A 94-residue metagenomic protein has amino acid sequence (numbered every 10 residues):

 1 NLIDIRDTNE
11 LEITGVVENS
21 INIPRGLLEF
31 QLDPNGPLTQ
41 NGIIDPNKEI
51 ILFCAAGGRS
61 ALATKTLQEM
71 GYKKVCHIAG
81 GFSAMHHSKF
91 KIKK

Functional and structural regions predicted by a protein language model:
L2-D4: Structural scaffold elements adjacent to functional motifs in cytosolic proteins
T8-E49, G58-K94: Rhodanese-like catalytic fold shared by cysteine-dependent sulfurtransferases and DSP/PTP-type phosphatases
F53: Short, surface-exposed ligand- or partner-binding patches at beta-edge/loop junctions that are enriched in aromatics
